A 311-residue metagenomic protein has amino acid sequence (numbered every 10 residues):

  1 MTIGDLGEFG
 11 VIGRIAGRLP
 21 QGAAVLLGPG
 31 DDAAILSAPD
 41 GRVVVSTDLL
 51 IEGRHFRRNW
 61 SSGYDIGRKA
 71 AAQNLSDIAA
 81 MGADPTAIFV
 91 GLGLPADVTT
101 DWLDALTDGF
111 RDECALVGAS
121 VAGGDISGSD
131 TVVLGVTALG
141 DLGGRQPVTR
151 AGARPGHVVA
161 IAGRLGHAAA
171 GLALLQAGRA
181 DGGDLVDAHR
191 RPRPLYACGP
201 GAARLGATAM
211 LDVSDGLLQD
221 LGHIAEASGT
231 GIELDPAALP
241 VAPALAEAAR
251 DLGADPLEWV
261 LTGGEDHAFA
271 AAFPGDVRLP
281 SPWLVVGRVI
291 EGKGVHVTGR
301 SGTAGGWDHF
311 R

Functional and structural regions predicted by a protein language model:
M1-P20, S61, P95-S120, S127-L134 (+4 more regions): Glycine-/charge-enriched secondary-structure boundary and capping motifs
M1-S62, M81, V90, G109-E113 (+1 more regions): Extreme N-terminal cap/leader segments of soluble proteins
I35, N74, G82, V121 (+4 more regions): Residue-level signal for inorganic ion chemistry
S37-D40, L50, D84-A173, R288: Glycine-rich anion-binding loops of enzyme active sites
G63-A87, D108-L116, P200, L218-I224: Small-aliphatic-rich amphipathic alpha-helix that forms the alpha element of a beta-alpha
T137-V148, P155, G183-A203: Active-site glycine-rich loop that binds ribose-phosphate moieties when present
A169-V186: Short, compositionally biased
